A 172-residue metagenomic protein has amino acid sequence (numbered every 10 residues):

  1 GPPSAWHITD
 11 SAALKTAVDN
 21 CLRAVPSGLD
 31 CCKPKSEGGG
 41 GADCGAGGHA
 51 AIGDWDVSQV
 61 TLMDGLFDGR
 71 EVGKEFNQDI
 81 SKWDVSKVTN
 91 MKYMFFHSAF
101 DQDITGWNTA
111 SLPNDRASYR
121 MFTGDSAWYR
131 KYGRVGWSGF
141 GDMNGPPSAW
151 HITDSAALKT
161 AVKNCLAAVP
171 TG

Functional and structural regions predicted by a protein language model:
G1-G172: Negatively charged
